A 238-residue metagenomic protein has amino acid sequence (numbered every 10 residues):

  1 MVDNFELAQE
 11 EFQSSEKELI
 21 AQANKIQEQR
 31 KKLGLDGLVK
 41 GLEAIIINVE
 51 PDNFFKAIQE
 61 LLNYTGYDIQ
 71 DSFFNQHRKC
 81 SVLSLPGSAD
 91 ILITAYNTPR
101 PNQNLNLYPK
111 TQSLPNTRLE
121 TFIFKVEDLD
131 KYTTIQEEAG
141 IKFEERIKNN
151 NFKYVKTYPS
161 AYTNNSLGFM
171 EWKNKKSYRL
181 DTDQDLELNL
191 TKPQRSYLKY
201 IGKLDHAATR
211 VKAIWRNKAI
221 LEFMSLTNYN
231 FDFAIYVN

Functional and structural regions predicted by a protein language model:
M1-L38, I46-V49, D71-F73, S81-I93 (+4 more regions): Vicinal oxygen chelate
L38-G41, S113-R118, Y200-L204: Short, low-complexity disordered segments enriched in Ser/Pro/Gly and basic
G41-V49, E60-N63: Low-complexity, highly charged intrinsically disordered N-terminal segments that act as targeting/localization
D52-D68, D130-G140, W215-F231: Amphipathic alpha-helical segments
I58-Q59, S81, I91, Q112: Secondary-structure-rich domain cores
L92-E127: Aromatic/His-enriched, Gly/Pro-containing loop or helix-boundary segments that lie immediately adjacent to catalytic
L114, N149-N151, W215: Short, glycine/acidic-rich beta->alpha junctions
